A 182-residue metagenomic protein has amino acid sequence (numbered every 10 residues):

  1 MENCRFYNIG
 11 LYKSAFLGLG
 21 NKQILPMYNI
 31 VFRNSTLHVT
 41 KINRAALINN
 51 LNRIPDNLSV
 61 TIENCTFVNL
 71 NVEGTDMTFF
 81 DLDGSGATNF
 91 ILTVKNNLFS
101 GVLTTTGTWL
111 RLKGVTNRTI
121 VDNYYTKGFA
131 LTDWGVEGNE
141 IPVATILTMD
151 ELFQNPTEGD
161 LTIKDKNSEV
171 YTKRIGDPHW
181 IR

Functional and structural regions predicted by a protein language model:
M1-D160, N167, I181-R182: Extracellular beta-rich repeat passengers
I163-I175: Functionally critical loop-and-helix segments that line ligand-binding/catalytic clefts of soluble enzyme domains
P178: Extracellular glycan-recognition surfaces and repeat-rich motifs
